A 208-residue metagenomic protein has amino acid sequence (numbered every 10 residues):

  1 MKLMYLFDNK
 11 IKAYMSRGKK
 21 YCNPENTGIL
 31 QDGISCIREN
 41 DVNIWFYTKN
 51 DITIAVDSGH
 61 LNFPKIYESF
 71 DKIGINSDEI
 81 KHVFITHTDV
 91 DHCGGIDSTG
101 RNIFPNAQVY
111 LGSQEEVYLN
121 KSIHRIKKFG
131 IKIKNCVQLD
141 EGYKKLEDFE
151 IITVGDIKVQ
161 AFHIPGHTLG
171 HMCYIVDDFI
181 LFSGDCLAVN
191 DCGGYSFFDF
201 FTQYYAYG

Functional and structural regions predicted by a protein language model:
M1-K20, T202, G208: Accessory terminal helices/loops
K20-I73, C173-G184, A188-V189: Conserved beta-strand hairpin/beta-sheet module of binuclear metal-dependent hydrolase folds, prominently
P24-S35, G130-K134, G155-V159: Short Pro/Gly-enriched beta-strand edge/turn motifs at strand-loop
K49-T53, N76-K81, G155: Short, surface-exposed connector motifs at secondary-structure boundaries
A55-G59, I80-D89, V109-G112, H163-G166 (+2 more regions): Active-site neighborhood of phospho(di)ester-bond hydrolases with catalytic His/Asp-centered motifs
L61, K158-P165, L169-G208: Metallo-beta-lactamase
N62-K65, D71-I151: Active-site HxH/HxHxD metal-binding segment of metal-dependent hydrolases
E147-D156, A161-H163: Internal catalytic-core helix/loop-beta-alpha segment that presents or stabilizes conserved functional determinants
